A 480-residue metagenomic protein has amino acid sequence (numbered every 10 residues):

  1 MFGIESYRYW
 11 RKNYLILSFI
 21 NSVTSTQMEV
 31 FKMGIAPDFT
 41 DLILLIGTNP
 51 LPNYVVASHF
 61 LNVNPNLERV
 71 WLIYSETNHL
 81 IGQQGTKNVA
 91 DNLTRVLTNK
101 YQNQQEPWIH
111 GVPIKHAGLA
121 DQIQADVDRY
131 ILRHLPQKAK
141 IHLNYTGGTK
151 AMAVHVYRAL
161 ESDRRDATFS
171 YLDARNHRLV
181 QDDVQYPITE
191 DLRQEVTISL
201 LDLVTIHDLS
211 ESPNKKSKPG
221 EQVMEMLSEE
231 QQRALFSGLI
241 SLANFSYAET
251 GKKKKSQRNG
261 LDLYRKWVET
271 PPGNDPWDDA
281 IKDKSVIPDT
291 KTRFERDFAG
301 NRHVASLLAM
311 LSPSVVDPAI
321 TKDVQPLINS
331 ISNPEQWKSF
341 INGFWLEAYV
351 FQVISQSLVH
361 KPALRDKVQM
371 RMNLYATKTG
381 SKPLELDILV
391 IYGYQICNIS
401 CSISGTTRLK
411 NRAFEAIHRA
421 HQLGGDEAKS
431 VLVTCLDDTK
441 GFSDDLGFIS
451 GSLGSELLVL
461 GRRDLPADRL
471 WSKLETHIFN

Functional and structural regions predicted by a protein language model:
F2-K140, V154-L384, Y392-Q395, S404-F414 (+1 more regions): Long, low-complexity, Lys/Arg-enriched
K140-T146: Short glycine-rich phosphate-binding loop at a beta-alpha junction
T146, D387-L389, S402: Anionic group-transfer/hydrolysis microenvironments
G147-M152: Trp/Phe/Arg-rich N-terminal binding region typifying the photolyase-homology
I399: Conserved beta3 VAIK motif of the Hanks protein kinase fold
